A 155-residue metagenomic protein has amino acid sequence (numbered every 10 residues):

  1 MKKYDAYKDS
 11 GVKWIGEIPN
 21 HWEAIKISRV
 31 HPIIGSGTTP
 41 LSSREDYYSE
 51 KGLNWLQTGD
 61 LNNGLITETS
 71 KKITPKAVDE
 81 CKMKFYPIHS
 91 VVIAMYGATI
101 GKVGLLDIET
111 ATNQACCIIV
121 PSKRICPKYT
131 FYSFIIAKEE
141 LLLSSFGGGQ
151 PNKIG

Functional and structural regions predicted by a protein language model:
M1-K8: Short acidic N-proximal helix/loop "leader" segments that mark the beginning of a domain or an inter-domain linker
K8, E68-A77: Short, structured beta-strand/loop micro-motifs enriched in basic residues and often containing a Trp
K8, S28, P40-Y48, F146: Short coil/turn segments at secondary-structure boundaries
K8-T38, N63: Non-catalytic DNA-recognition/assembly elements of restriction-modification systems
K26-P32, L61-K71, K82-I88, A98-I100 (+2 more regions): Basic, amphipathic alpha-helical recognition segments used for DNA target recognition
Y48-G64: Short beta-strand/loop turn elements enriched in aromatics
I93-A94: A generic structural signal for residues embedded in beta-strands
